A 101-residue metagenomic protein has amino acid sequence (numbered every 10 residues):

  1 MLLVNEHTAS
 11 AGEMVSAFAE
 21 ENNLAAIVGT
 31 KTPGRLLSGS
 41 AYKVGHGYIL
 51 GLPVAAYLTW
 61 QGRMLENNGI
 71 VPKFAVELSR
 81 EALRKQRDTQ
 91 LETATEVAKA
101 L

Functional and structural regions predicted by a protein language model:
M1-R87, L91-E92, E96: Conserved acidic, small-residue-rich alpha-beta core segments centered on
K99-L101: Short, solvent-exposed mixed-charge patches
